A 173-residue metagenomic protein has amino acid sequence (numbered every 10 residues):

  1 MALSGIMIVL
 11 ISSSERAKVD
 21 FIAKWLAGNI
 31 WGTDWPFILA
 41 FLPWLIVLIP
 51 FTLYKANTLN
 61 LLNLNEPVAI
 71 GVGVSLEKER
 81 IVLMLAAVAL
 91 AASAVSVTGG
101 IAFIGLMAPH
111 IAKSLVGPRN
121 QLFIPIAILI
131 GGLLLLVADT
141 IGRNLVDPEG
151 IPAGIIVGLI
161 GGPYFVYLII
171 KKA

Functional and structural regions predicted by a protein language model:
M1-A173: Alpha-helical transmembrane segments in inner-membrane proteins
